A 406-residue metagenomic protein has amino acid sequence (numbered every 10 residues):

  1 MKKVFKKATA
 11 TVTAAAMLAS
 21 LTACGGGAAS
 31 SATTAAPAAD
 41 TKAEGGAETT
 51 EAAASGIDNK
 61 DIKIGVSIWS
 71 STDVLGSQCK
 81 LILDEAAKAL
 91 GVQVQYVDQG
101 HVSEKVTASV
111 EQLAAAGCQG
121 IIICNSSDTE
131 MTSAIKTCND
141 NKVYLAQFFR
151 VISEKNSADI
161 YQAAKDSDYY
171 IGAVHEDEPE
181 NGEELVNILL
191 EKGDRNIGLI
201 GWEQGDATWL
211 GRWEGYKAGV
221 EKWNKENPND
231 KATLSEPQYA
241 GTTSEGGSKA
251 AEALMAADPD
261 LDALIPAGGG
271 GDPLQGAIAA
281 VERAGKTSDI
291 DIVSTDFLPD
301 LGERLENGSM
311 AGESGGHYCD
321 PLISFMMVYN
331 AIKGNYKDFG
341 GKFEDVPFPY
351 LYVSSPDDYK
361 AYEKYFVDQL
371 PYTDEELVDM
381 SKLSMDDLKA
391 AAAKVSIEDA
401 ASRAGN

Functional and structural regions predicted by a protein language model:
K2-K7, M17, C24-N406: A residue-level marker of the well-folded mature domains of exported/periplasmic proteins
V12-A16: Repetitive helical segments and hydrophobic/amphipathic motifs
